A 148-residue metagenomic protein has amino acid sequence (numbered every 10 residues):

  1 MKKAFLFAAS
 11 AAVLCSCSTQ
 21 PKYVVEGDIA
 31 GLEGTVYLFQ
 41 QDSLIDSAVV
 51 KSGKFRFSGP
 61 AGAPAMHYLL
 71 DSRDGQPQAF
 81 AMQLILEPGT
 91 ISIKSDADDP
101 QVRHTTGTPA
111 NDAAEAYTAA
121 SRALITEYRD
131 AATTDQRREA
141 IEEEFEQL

Functional and structural regions predicted by a protein language model:
M1-G27: Bacterial Sec-dependent N-terminal signal peptides
C17-L148: A non-transmembrane, solvent-exposed segment enriched in polar/low-complexity residues
